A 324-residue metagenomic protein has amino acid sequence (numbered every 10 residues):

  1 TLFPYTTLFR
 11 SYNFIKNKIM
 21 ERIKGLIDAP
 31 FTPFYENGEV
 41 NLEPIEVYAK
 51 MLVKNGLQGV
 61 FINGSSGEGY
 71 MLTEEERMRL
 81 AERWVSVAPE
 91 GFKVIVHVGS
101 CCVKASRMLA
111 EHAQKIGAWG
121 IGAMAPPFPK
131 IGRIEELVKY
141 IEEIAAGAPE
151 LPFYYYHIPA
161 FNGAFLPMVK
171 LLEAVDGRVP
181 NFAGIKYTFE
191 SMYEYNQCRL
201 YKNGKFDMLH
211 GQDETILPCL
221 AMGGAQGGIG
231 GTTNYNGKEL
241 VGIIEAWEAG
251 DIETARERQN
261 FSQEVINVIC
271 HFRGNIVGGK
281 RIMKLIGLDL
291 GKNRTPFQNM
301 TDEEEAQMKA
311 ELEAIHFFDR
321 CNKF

Functional and structural regions predicted by a protein language model:
T1-L8: Short, small-residue-biased leader/transition segments that mark boundaries at the very start of proteins
Y12-N13, N17: Intrinsic-disorder-associated, low-complexity terminal segments enriched in Asp/Asn/His/Tyr and depleted of Lys/Arg
E21-A164, N322: Active-site beta->alpha loop and helix N-cap motifs at the rims of alpha/beta catalytic domains
R22, I27-F31, N55, A221-G224 (+2 more regions): C-terminal alpha-helical cap/extension of soluble enzyme domains
I45, R77, A81, S106 (+5 more regions): A general structural signal for well-ordered alpha-helical segments in protein cores
N55, R79, R83-A88, H112-I116 (+7 more regions): Alpha-helical structural signal in soluble globular domains
E68-G69, P129-K130, S191, L217 (+2 more regions): Short secondary-structure capping/turn micro-motifs that flank functional sites
G147-A148, P159-Q263, I269-C270: Catalytic alpha/beta core domains of metabolic enzymes, predominantly
